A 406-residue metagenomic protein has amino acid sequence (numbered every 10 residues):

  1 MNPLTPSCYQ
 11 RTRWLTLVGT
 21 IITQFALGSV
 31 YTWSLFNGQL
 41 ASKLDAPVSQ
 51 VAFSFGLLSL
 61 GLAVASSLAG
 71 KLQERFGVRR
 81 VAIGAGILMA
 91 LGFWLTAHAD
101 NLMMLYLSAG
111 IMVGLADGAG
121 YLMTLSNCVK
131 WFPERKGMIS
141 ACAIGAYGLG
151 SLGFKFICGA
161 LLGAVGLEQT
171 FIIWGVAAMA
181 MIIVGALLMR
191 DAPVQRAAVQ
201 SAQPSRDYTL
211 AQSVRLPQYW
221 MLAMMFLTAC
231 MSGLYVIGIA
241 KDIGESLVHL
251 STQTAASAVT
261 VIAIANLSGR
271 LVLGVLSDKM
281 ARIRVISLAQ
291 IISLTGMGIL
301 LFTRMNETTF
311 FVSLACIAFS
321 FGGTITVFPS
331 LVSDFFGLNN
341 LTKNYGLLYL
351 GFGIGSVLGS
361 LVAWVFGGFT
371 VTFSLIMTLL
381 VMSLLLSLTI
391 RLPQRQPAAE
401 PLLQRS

Functional and structural regions predicted by a protein language model:
W33-G38, A211-L271: Extracytoplasmic gate region of multi-pass secondary transporters
L40, G118-F132, I139-S140, G323-F336: Intracellular juxtamembrane helix-capping segments at the cytosolic ends of symmetry-related transmembrane helices
V64-L102, S277-K279, I283: Conserved MFS/SLC helix-loop-helix module at the cytosolic interface between two early adjacent transmembrane helices
M104-G118, L227, T309-G322: Hydrophobic core of transmembrane alpha-helices in multi-pass small-molecule transporters, especially MFS/SLC-type
A146-D191: Helix-loop-helix hairpin linking two adjacent transmembrane segments in secondary transporters
S151, F321, F335-G368: A late C-terminal transmembrane helix in Major Facilitator Superfamily
R190-Y208, P397-L403: Flexible cytoplasmic inter-helical loops of multi-pass small-molecule transporters
T254-A256, T260-V272, S277-L331: C-terminal transmembrane helical hairpin of 12-TM major facilitator-type secondary transporters
